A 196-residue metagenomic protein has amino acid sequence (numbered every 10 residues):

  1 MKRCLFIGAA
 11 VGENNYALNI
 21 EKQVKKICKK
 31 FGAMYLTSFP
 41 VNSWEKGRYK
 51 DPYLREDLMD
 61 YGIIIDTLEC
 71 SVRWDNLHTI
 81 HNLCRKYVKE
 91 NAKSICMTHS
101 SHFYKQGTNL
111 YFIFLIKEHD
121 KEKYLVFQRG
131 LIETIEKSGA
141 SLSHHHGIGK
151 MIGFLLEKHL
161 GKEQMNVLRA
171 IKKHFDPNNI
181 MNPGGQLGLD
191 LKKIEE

Functional and structural regions predicted by a protein language model:
M1-G130, T134, S138: C-terminal substrate-recognition/cap domain of FAD-linked oxidoreductases
T37-P52, H102-G107, S143-K158, L187-K193: Short proline/glycine- and acidic-rich turn/helix-capping motifs at secondary-structure junctions
F112, L131, H146, I171 (+1 more regions): Hydrophobic, well-ordered secondary-structure elements that form the walls of internal hydrophobic environments
G130-I152, L156-N166: C-terminal structured "cap/appendage" subdomains that terminate the fold
I152-E196: Activity-critical C-terminal alpha-helical subdomain
